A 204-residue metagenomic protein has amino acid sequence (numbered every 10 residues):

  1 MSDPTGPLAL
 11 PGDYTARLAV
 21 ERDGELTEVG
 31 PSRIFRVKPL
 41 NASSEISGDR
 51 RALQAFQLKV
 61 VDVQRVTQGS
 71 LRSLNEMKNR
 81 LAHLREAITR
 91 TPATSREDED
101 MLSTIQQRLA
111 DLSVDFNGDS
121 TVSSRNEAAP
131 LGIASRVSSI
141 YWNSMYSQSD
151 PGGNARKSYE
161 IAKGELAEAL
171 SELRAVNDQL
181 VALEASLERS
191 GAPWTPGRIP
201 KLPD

Functional and structural regions predicted by a protein language model:
M1-L10: Signal that preferentially marks extracellular ectodomain short beta-strand elements of beta-sandwich modules
L18-V20, R33-F35, P39, V66-D204: Mature extracytoplasmic or organellar-lumen-exposed domains after removal of signal/transit peptides
E21-E25: Short, solvent-exposed loop/turn segments at the edges of extracellular beta-sandwich modules
T27-V66: Low-complexity, Pro/Ser/Thr- and charge-rich linker/hinge segments at domain boundaries
